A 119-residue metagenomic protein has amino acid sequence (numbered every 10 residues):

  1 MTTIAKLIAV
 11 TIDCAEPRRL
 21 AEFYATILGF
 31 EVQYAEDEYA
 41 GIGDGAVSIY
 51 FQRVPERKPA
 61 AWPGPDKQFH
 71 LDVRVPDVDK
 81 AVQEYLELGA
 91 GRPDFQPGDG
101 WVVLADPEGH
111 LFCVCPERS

Functional and structural regions predicted by a protein language model:
M1-Y34, G43-P93, A105-S119: Glyoxalase I/VOC metalloenzyme domain signal
E36-E38: Short glycine/proline-centered loop/turn elements that form peptide/ligand docking sites
P97-D99: Short, small/polar residue-rich loop motifs at catalytic or cofactor-binding pockets
